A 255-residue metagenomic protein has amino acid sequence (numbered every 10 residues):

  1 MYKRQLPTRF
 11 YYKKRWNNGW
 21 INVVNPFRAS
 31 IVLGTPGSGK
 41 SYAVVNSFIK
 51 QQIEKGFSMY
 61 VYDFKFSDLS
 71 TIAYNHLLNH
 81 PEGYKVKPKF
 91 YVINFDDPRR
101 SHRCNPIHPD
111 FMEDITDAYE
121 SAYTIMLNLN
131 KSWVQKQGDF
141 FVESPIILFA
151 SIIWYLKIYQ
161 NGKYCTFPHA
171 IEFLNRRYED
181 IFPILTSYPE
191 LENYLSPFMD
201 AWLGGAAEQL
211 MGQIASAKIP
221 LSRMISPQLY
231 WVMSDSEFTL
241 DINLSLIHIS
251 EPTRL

Functional and structural regions predicted by a protein language model:
M1: Active-site loops and adjacent core secondary-structure elements that bind or stabilize anionic groups
Q5, K13, N17, I21-R254: P-loop NTPase motor domains
